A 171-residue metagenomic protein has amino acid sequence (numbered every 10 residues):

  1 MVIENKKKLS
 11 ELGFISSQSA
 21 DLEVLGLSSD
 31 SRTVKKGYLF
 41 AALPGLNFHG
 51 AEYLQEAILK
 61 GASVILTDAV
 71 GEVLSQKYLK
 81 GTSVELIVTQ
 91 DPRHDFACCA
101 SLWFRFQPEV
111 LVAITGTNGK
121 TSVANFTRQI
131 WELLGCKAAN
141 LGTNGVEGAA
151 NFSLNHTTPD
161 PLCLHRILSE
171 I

Functional and structural regions predicted by a protein language model:
M1-C98: N-terminal leader/targeting and accessory segments in enzymes
H94-I171: Phosphate-binding loop of NTP-binding sites
